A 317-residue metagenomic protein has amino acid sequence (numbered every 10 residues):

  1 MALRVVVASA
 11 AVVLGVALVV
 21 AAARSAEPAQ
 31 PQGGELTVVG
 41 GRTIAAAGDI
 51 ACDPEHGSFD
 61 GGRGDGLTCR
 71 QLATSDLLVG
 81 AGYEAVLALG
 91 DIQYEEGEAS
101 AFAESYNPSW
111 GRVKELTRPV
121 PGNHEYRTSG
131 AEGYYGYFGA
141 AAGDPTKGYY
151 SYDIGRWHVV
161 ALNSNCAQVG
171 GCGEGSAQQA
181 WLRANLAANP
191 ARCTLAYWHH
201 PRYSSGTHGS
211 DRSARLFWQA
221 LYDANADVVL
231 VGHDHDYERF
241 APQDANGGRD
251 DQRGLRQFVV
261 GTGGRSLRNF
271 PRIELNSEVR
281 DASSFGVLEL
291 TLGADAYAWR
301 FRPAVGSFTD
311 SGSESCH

Functional and structural regions predicted by a protein language model:
M1-A11: N-terminal export and membrane-targeting signals
V16-V38: C-terminal region of N-terminal signal peptides and the immediate post-cleavage residues of exported proteins
P31-A101, A184, S204-S205: N-terminal active-site segment of His-dependent metallophosphoesterases
I44-A46, V86-A88, P119-V120, A196 (+1 more regions): Residue-level marker for buried hydrophobic side chains located in beta-strands that build the well-ordered beta-sheet
A51-D53, T68-R70, A167, G171-G173 (+1 more regions): Sequence contexts marking disulfide-bonded cysteines in secreted/extracellular proteins
H56-D65, Y94-T194, G209-V228, H235-E289 (+1 more regions): Extended active-site neighborhood of metal-dependent phosphoesterases/phosphodiesterases
S164, Y197-P201, H233-D234, R302: Short, well-ordered beta-to-alpha junction loops that form the rim of enzyme active sites and present histidine/acidic
W299-T309: Short, solvent-exposed aromatic-acidic interface loops
